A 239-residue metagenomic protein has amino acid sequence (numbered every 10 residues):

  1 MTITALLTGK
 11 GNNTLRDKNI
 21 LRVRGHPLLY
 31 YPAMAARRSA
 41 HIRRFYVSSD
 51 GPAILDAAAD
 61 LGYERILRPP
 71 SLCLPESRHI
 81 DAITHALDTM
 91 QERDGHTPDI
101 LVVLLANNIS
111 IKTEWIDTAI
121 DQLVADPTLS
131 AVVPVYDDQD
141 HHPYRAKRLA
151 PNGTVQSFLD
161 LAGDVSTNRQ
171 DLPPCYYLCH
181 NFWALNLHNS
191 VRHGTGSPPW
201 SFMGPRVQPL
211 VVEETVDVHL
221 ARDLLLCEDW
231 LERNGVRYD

Functional and structural regions predicted by a protein language model:
M1-R16: N-terminal nucleotide-binding beta1-loop-alpha1 segment
L21-R22, V47: Conserved SAM-binding loop
L28-R44: A short, N-terminal amphipathic alpha-helix
F45-S49, P134: Short internal beta-strands
P52-I100, S110-T118: Short phosphate-binding loop-to-helix
I109-W200, L210-V211: Conserved core of the sugar-phosphate nucleotidyltransferase
Q208-D239: Hydrophobic helical membrane-anchoring modules
